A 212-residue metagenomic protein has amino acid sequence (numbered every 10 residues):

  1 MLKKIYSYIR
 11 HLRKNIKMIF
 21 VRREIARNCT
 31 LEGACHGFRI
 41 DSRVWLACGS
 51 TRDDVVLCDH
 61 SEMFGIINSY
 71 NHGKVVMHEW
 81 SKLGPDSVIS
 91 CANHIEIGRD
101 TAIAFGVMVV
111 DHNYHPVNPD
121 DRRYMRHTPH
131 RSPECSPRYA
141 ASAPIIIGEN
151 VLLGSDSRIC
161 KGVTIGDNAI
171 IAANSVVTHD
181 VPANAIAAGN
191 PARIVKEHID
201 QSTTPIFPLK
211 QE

Functional and structural regions predicted by a protein language model:
M1-V117, R138-N150, S157-I159, D167 (+3 more regions): Domain-scale signature associated with acetyltransferase and cell-envelope carbohydrate enzymes
P119-P129: Short, flexible, mixed-charge acidic loops at enzyme active sites
S132-S136: Flexible, solvent-exposed loop segments that connect beta-strands
L152, I170-A172, V176: A generic "structured core" feature
K161, H179: Conserved coupling/switch loop of ABC ATPases
T164: Nucleotide-sugar donor-binding/catalytic module of glycosyltransferases that assemble extracellular/cell-envelope
